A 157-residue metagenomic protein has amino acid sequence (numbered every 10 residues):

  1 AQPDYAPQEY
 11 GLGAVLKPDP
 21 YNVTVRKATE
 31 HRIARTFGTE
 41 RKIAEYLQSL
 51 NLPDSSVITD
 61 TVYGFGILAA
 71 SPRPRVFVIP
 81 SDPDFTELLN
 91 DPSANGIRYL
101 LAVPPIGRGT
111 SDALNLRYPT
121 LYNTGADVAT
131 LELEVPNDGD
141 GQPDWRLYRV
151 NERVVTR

Functional and structural regions predicted by a protein language model:
A1-Y46, G64-F65: Membrane-proximal, lumen/periplasm-facing interface regions of secretory-pathway glyco- and lipid-modifying enzymes
H31-R75, Y99: Short periplasmic/luminal acceptor-recognition loop of GT-C membrane glycosyltransferases, typified by
A44-Q48, L88-N90, Y118-Y122: Short amphipathic alpha-helical segments and helix-helix/interface helices
N51, A69, D91-N95, G141: Extracellular/periplasmic catalytic domains that process cell-envelope and extracellular macromolecules
Y63-F65, D82-D84, P105-G109: Solvent-exposed loop/turn segments at secondary-structure junctions within structured extracellular/periplasmic domains
S81-P92: Alpha-helical scaffolding within the catalytic cores of extracellular/periplasmic polymer-degrading hydrolases
N95-R157: Aromatic/acidic, Gly/Pro-rich catalytic loop(s) in extracytoplasmic/lumenal soluble domains of multi-pass membrane
